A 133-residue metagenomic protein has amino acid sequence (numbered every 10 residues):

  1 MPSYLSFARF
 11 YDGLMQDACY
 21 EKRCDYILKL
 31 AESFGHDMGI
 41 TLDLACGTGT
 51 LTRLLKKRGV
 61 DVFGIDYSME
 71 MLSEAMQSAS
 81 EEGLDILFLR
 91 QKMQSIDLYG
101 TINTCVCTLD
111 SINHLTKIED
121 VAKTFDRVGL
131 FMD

Functional and structural regions predicted by a protein language model:
M1-D37: Conserved class I S-adenosyl-L-methionine
D37-A45: Conserved class I S-adenosyl-L-methionine
L42, T50-S95: Class I SAM-dependent methyltransferase SAM/SAH-binding core
D97-T104: A short acidic, Gly/Pro-enriched loop at the edge of an enzyme's catalytic core that lines a small-molecule cofactor
T108-D110: Residues lining the SAM
N113-L115: A short His-aromatic
I118: Contiguous mid-protein beta-loop-alpha structural module that forms a pocket-lining wall or clamp of enzyme active
A122-D133: A short glycine-rich, Lys/Arg-flanked "PGG" loop and its adjoining helix->strand segment in the class I
